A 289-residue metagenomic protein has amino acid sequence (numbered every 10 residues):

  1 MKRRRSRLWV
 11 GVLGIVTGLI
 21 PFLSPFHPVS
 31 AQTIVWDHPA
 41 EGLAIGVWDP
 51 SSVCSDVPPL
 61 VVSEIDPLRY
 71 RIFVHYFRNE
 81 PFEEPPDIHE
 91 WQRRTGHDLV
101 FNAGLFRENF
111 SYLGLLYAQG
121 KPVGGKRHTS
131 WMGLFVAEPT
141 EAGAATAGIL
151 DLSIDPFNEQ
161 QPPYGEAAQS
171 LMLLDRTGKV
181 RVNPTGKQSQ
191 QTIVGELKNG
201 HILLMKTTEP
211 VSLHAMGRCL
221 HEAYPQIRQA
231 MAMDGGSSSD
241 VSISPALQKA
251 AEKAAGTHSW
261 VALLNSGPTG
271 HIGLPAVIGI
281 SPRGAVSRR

Functional and structural regions predicted by a protein language model:
M1-R5: N-terminal secretory signal peptides that target proteins for export/translocation
G11-S24: Bacterial N-terminal signal peptides
F26-T129, G143, M205: Zymogen propeptides
V62, L134, I193: Short, surface-exposed charged micro-motifs
F77-E80, L150-F157, T207-P210: Short, solvent-exposed aromatic-acidic interface loops
R107-T185: Active-site-adjacent helix-turn-beta-strand microarchitecture at beta-sheet edges that either contains or buttresses
F110-T129, V180-Q191, E196-Q229, S238-R289: Conserved, well-ordered active-site substructure
